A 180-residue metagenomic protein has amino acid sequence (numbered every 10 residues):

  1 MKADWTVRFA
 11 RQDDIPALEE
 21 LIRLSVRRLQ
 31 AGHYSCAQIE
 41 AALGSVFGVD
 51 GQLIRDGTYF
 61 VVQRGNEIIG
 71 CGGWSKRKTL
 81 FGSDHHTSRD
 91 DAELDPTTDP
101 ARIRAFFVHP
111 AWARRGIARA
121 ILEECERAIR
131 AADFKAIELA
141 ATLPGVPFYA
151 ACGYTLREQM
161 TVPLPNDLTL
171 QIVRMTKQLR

Functional and structural regions predicted by a protein language model:
M1-P16, R180: Conserved N-terminal entry element of GNAT/NAT acetyltransferase domains
R23-V49: Conserved GNAT-fold acetyl-CoA-binding loop/helix
S25, L53, A128, F148: Short alpha-helical functional segments enriched in proximate histidine and acidic residues
D56, Q63, I69-A113, A120-E123 (+2 more regions): Conserved acyl-donor/pantetheine-binding loop and adjacent beta-alpha core of acyl/acetyltransferases and related
Q63-G65, K177-Q178: Active-site beta-strand termini and strand-to-loop segments that position acidic
A113, E138-P147, P163-N166: Conserved beta-strand-loop-alpha-helix junction that forms the acyl-donor binding cleft
L122, I129-A141: Conserved GNAT acetyl-CoA-binding A-motif
A150-M160: Conserved acetyl-CoA-binding loop of GNAT-fold acetyltransferases
